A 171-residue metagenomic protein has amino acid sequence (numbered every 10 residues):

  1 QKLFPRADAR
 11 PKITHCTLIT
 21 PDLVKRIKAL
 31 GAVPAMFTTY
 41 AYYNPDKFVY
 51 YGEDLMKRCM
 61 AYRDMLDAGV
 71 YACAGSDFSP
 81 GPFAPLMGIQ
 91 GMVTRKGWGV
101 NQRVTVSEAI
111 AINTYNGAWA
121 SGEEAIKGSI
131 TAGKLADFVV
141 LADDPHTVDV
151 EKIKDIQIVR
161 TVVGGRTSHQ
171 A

Functional and structural regions predicted by a protein language model:
Q1-P11, P21-K25, A32, M36-T147 (+2 more regions): His/Asp/Glu-enriched, well-ordered alpha-helical/loop segment that forms or immediately abuts the divalent-metal
H15-T17: Short, flexible loop/turn elements at secondary-structure junctions
K154-D155: C-terminal accessory subdomain/extension
